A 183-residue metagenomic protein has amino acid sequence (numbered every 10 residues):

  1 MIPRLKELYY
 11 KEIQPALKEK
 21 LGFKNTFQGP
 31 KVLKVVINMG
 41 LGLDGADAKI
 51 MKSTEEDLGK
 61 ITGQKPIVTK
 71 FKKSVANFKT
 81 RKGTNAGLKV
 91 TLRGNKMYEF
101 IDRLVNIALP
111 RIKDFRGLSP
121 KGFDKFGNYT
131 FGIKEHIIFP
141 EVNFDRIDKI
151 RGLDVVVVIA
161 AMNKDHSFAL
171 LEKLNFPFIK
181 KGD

Functional and structural regions predicted by a protein language model:
M1-D183: Ribosome-associated RNA-binding proteins
